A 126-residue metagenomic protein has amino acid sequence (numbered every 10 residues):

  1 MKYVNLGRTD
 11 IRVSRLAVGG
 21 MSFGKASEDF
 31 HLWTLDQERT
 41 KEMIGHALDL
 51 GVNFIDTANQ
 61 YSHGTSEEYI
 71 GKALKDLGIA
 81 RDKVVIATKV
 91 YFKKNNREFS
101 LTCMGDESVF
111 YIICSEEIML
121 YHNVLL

Functional and structural regions predicted by a protein language model:
M1-V85: N-terminal binding-site loop/beta-alpha segment at the start of enzyme catalytic domains that lines or forms
S22, V90-K94: Active-site-proximal loop/turn and secondary-structure-junction residues that shape catalytic pockets, frequently
S27, N95-L126: Glycine/proline-rich, positively charged, aromatic-decorated active-site loop/lid region on the catalytic face
I86-K89, L126: Extended hydrophobic secondary-structure segments that form protein cores and membrane-embedded regions
